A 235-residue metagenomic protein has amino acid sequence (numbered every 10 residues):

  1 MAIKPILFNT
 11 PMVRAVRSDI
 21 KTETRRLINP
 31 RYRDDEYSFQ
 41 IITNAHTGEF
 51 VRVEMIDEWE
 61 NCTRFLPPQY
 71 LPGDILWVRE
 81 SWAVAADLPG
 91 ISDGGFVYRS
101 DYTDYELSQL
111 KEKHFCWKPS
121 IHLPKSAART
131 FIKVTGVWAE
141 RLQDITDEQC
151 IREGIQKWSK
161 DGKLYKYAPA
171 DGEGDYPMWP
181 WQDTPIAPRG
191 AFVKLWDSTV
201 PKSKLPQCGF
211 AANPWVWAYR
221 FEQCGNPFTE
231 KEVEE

Functional and structural regions predicted by a protein language model:
M1-E235: Secondary-structure transition motif
